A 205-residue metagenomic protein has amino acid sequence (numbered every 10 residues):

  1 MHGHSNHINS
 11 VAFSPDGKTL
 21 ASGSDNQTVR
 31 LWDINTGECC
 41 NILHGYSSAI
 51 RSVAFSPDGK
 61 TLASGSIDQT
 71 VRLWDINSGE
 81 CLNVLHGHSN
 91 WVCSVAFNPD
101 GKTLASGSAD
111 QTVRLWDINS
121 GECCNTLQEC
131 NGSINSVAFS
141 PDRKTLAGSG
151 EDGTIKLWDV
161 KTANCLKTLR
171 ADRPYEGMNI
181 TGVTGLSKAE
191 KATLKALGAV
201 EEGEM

Functional and structural regions predicted by a protein language model:
M1-M205: WD40-repeat beta-propeller superdomains and closely related acidic/aromatic-rich repeat-like regions
